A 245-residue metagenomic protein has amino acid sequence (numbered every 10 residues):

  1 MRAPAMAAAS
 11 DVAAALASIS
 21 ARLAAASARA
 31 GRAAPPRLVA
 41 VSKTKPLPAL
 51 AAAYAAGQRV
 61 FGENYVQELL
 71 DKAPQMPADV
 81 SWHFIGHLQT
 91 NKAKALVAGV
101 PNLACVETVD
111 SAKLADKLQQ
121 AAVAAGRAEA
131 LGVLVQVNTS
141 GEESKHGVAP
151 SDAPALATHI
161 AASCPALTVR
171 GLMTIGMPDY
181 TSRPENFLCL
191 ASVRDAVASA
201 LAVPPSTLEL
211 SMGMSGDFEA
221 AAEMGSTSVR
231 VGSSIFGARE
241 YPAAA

Functional and structural regions predicted by a protein language model:
R2-F218, A222-M224, F236-A238: Conserved alpha/beta-domain cores
S226-A244: Gly/Pro- and small hydrophobic-enriched strand-loop and loop-to-helix capping segments that sit at the rims
